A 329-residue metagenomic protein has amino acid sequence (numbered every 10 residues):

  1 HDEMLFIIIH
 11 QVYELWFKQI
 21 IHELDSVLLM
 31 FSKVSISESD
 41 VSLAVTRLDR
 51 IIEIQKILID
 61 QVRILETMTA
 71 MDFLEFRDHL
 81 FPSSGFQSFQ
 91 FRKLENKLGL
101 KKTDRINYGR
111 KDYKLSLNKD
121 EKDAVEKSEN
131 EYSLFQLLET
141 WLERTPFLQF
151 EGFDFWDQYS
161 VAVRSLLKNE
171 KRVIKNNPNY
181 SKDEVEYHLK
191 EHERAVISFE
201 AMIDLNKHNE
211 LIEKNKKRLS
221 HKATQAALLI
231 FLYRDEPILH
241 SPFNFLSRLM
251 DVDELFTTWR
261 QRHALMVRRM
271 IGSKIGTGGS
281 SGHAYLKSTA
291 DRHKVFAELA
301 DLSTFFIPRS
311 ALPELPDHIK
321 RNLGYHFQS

Functional and structural regions predicted by a protein language model:
H1-S329: Surface-exposed peri-terminal alpha-helical interaction modules
